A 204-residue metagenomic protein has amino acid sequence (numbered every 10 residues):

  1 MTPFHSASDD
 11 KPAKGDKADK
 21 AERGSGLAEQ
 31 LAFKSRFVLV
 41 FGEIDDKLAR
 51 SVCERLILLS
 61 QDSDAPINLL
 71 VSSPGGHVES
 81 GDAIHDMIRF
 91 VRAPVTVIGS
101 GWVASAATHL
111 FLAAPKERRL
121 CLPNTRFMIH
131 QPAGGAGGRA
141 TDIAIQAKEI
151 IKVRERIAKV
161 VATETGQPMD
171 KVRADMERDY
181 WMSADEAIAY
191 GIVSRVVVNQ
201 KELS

Functional and structural regions predicted by a protein language model:
M1-A106, A113-S204: N-terminal organellar transit peptides
